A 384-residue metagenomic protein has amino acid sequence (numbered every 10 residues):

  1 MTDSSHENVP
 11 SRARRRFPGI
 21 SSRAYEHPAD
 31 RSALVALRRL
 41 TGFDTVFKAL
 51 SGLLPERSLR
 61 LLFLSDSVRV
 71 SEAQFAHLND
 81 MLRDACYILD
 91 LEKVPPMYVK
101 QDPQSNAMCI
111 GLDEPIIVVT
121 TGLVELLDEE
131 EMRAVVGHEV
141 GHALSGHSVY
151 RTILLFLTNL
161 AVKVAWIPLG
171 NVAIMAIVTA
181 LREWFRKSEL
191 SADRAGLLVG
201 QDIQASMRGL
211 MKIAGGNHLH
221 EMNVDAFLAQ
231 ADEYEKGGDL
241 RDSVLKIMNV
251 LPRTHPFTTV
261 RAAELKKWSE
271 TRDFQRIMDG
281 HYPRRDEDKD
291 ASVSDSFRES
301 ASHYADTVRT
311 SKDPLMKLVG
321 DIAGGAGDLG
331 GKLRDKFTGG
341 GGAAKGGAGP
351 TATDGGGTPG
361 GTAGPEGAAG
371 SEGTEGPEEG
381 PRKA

Functional and structural regions predicted by a protein language model:
M1-M108, Q275-A384: Hydrophobic or amphipathic, alpha-helical segments that drive membrane association/targeting
R69-A73, H77, V118-A134, A180-K187: Short pre-active-site segment immediately N-terminal to the catalytic Zn-binding motif
A73-N79, A85, L89-L91, L169-G237 (+1 more regions): Short helix/loop segments within enzyme catalytic domains that coordinate or immediately flank catalytic cofactors
L82, V119, H138, A192 (+1 more regions): Divalent metal-coordination and catalytic microenvironments
L127, V136-S145, S191, A195: Active-site His/Glu-centered metal-binding helix of metallohydrolases
V140-N159: Catalytic Zn2+-binding segment of zinc metalloproteases
T158-I174: Short hydrophobic membrane-inserting alpha-helices and related fusion/pore-forming segments
K212-R253, E264-S294: Extracytoplasmic and endomembrane cell-envelope/extracellular-matrix remodeling and assembly machinery
